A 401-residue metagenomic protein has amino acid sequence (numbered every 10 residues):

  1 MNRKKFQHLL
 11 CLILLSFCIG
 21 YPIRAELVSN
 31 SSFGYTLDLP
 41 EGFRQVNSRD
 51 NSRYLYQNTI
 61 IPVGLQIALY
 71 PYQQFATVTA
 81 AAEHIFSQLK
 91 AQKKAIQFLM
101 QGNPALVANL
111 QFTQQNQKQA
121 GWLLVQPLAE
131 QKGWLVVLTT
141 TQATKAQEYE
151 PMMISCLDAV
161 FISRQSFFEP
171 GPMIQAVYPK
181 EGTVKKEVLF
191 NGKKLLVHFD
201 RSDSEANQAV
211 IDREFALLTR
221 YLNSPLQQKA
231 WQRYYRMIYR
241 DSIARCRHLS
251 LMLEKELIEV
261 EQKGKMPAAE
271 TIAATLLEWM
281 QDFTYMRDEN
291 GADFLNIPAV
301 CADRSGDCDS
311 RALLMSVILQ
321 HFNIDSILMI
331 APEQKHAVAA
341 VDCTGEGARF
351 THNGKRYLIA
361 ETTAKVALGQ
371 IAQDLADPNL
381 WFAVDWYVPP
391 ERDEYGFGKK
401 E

Functional and structural regions predicted by a protein language model:
N2-L10: Bacterial N-terminal signal peptides that target proteins for export
C11-C18: Bacterial N-terminal signal peptides
E26-R49: N-terminal "mature-domain start" segment
F43-R44, T139-I174: Surface-exposed amphipathic alpha-helical segments
V46-V136, T140-A143: Conserved polar/disulfide-associated segments of primarily extracytoplasmic proteins
E187-H248, E401: Secretory-pathway-linked proteins and extracytosolic
Q232-D303, T363, E394: Secondary-structure boundary elements
M266, P298, S310-P389: Hydrophobic/aromatic-rich core segments of domains that either
